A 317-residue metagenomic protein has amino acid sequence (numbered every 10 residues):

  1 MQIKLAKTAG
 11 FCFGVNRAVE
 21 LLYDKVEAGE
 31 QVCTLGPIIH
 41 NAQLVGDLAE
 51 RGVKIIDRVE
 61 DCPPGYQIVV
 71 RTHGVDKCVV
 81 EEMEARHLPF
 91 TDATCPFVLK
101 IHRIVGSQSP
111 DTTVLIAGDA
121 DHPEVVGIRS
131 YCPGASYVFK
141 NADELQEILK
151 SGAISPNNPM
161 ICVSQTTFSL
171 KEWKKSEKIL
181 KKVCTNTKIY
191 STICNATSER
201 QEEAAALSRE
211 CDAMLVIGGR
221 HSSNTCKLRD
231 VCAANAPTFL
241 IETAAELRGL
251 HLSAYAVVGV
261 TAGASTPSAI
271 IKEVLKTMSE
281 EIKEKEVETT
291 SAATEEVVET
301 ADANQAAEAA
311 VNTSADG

Functional and structural regions predicted by a protein language model:
M1-E288, A292-D302, D316: The feature marks the mature, well-folded catalytic cores of soluble enzymes
E308, T313-A315: Intrinsic disorder/low-complexity signal
